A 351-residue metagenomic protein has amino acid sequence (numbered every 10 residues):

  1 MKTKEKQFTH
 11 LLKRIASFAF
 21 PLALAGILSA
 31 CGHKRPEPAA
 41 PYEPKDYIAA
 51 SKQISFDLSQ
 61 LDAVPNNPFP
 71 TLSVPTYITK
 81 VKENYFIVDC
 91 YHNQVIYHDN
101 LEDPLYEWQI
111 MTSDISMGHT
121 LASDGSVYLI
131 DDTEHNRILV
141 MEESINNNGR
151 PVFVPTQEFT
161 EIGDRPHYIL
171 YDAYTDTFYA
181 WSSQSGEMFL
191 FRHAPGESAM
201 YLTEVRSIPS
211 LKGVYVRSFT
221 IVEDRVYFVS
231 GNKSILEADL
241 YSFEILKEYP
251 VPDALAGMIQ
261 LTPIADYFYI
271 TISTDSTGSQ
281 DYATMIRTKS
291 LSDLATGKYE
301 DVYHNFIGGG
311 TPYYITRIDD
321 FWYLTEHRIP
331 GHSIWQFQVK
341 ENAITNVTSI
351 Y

Functional and structural regions predicted by a protein language model:
S29-A30: C-terminal motif of bacterial Sec signal peptides marking the signal peptidase cleavage site
P38-L72: A short helix->beta-strand "capping" segment at the edge of beta-propeller domains
D62-N93: Beta-strand-rich domains and repeat architectures in extracellular enzymes and scaffolds, especially beta-propellers
N66-T71, Q109-D114, E158-I162, R206-K212 (+2 more regions): Surface loop/turn motifs at the tips and blade-to-blade linkers of beta-strand repeat domains
S73-Y77, S116-A122, G163-Y171, K212-I221 (+2 more regions): Repeated scaffold domains used in trafficking and secretory/extracellular systems, primarily beta-propellers
I87-Y91, I130-E134, Y171-A173, Y179-Q184 (+3 more regions): Conserved beta-strand positions in repeat-built beta-propeller and related beta-rich domains
Q94-Y97, N136-E142, S185-R192, N232-A238 (+2 more regions): Structural motif
Y313-Y351: Blade-level signature of beta-propeller repeat domains, shared across WD40, Kelch, NHL, RCC1 and BNR/Asp-box propellers
